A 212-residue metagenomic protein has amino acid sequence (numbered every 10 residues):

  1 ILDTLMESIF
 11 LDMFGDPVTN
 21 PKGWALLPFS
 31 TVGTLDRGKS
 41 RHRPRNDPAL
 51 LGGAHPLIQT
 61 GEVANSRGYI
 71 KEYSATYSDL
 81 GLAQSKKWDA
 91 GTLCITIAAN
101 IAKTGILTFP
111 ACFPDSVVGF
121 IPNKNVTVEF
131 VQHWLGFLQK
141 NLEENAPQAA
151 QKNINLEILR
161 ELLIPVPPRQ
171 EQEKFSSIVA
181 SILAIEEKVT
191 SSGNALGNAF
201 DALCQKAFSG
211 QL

Functional and structural regions predicted by a protein language model:
I1-S40, E161, P165-E173, A180-K206: Non-catalytic DNA-recognition/assembly elements of restriction-modification systems
E7, L11, S30-T34, P56-Q59 (+4 more regions): Generic alpha-helical structural context detector
K22-A25, H42-L50, Q148: Short coil/turn segments at secondary-structure boundaries
S30-P48, P56, G61-A90, T108: Sequence-specific dsDNA recognition surfaces
Q59-T60, T76-G136: A short beta-sheet element
I97-N100, A111-V118, Q148-E173: A short glycine-rich beta-alpha junction/loop motif
L135-Q139, E143, L183: Short amphipathic alpha-helical signal-transduction/dimerization elements
